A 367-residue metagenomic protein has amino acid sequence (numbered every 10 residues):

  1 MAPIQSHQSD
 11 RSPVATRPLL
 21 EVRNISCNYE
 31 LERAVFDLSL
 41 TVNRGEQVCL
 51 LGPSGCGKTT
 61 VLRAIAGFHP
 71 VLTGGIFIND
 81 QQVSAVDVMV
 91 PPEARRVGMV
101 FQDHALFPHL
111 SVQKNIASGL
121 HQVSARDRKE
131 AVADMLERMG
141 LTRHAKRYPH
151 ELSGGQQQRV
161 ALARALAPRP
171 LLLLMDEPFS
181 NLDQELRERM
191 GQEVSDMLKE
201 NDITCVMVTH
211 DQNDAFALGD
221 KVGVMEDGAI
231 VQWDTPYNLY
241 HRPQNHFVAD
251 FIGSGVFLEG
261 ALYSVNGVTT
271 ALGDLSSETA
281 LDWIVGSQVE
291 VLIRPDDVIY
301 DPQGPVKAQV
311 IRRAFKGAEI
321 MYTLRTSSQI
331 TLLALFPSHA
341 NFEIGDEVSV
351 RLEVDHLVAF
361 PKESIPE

Functional and structural regions predicted by a protein language model:
A2-Q8, G255, V265-E367: Non-catalytic connector elements of ABC transporters
S12-V22, C27-D37, V86-V90: A short, flexible loop at the N-terminus of ABC-type nucleotide-binding domains that lies
V48-C49, M99: Short beta-strand immediately N-terminal to the Walker A/P-loop
L51-P53: The feature captures the beta-strand-to-loop junction immediately N-terminal to the Walker
A66: Helix-to-loop junction immediately C-terminal to a conserved catalytic motif
L72-G75, D227: Conserved coupling/switch loops of ABC nucleotide-binding domains, chiefly the family-specific signature
G75-R95: ABC ATPase NBD Q-loop/coupling interface
R96-G98, Q102, L106-F247: ABC ATPase nucleotide-binding domains
